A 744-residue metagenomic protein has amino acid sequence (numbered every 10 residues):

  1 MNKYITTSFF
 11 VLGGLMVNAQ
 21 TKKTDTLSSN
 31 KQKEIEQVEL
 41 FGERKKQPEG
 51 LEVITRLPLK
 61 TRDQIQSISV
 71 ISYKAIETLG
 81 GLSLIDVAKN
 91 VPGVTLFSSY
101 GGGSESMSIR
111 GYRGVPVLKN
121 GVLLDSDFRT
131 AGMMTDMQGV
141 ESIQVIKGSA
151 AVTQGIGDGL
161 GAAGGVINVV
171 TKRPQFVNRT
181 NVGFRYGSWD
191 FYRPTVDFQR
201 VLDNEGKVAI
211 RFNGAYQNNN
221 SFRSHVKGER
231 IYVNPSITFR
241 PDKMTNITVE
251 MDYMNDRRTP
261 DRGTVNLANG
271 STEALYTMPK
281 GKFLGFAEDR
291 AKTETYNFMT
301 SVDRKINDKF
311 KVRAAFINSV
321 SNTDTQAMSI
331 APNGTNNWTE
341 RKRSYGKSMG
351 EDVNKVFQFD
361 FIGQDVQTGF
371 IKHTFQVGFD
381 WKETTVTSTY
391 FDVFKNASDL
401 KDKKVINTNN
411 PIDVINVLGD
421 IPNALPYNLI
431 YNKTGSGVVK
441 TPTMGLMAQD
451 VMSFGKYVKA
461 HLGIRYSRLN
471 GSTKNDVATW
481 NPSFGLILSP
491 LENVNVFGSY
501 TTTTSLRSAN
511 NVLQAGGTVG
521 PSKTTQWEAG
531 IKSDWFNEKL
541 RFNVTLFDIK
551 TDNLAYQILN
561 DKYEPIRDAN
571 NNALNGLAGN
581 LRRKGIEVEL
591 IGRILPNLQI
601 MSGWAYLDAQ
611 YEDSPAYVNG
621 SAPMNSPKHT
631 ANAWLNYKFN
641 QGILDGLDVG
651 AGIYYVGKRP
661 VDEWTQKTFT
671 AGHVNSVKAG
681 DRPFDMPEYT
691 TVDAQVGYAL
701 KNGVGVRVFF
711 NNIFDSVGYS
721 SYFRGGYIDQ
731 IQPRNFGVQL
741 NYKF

Functional and structural regions predicted by a protein language model:
T6, G346, G350, M624-F744: Conserved C-terminal beta-signal and adjacent last beta-strands/turns of outer-membrane beta-barrel proteins
E39-A75: N-terminal periplasmic "start-of-domain" segments of outer-membrane beta-barrel proteins
V70, S106-T153: Periplasmic plug
S126, G139-V140, A150-P235, P241-T245 (+2 more regions): Outer-membrane beta-barrel translocator/receptor signature
Q217, S221, S236-K305, N318-V353 (+3 more regions): Acidic/polar loop-and-plug regions of large Gram-negative outer-membrane beta-barrel proteins
D242, D352-N354, K372-Q376, D380-T384 (+3 more regions): Structural signature of Gram-negative outer-membrane beta-barrels, strongest in the C-terminal barrel of TonB-dependent
K305, K311-I317, T323-A327, K523-E587 (+4 more regions): Membrane-embedded beta-barrel scaffold of Gram-negative outer-membrane proteins
K456-Y457, G576-W664, F714: Gram-negative outer-membrane beta-barrel transporters
